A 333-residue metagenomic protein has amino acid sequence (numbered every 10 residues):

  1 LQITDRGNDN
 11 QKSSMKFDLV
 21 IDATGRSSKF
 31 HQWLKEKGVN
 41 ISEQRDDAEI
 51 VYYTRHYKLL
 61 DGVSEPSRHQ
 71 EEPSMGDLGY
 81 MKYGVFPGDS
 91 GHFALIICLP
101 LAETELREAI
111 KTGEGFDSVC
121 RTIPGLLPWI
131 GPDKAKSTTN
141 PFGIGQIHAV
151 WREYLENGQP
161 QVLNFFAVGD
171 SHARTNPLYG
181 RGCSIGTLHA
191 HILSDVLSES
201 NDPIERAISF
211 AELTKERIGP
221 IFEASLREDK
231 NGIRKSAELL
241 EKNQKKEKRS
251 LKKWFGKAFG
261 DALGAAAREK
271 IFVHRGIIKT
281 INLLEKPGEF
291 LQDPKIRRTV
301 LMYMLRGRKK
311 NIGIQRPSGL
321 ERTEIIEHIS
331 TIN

Functional and structural regions predicted by a protein language model:
L1-T122: Predominantly flavin-linked oxidoreductase catalytic cores and closely associated redox partners
R6-K12, M75-G76, N157, L239-W254: Intrinsically disordered, low-complexity coil segments
V20-I21, S184, R249-K253: A short, ordered amphipathic alpha-helix with a cationic face
K58-G62, I147, E238-L239, L291: Short alpha-helix boundary/capping motifs
D89, Q159-P160, F255-A258: A structural signal for short secondary-structure junctions
E103-S225: FAD/FMN-dependent oxidoreductases across multiple families
S194-N333: C-terminal helical "tail/cap" subdomain of flavin- and related membrane-associated enzymes
